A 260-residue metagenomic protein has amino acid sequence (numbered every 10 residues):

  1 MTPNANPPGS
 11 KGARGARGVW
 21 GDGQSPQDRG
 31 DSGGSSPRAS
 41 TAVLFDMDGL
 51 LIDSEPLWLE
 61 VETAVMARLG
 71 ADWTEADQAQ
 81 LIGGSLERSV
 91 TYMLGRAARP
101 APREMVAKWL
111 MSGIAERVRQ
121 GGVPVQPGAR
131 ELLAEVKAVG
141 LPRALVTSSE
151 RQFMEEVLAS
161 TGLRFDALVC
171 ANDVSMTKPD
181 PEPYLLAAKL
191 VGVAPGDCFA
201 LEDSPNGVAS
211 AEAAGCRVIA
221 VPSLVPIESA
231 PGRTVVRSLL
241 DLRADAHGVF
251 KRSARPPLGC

Functional and structural regions predicted by a protein language model:
T2-T41, A134-K137, L141, E150-C260: Asp-based, Mg2+/Mn2+-dependent phosphohydrolase catalytic module
G33-A79: Active-site neighborhood of HAD-like aspartate-dependent phosphohydrolases
D46, L50, T147, D203: Conserved G/P- and acidic residue-centered "switch" motifs that form tight phosphate/ATP-binding loops in soluble
E55, L59, A79-G83, A107 (+3 more regions): Amphipathic, non-transmembrane alpha-helical scaffold segments
W58-L59, M66, L86-V90, R103 (+6 more regions): A general structural signal for well-ordered alpha-helical segments in protein cores
E60, R68-E104: Alpha-helical substrate-recognition element adjacent to the catalytic core
D72, M93-E131, V139: Metal-dependent phosphoesterase signature
L81-S85, M105, W109, P124-G128 (+3 more regions): Short beta->alpha linker loops
